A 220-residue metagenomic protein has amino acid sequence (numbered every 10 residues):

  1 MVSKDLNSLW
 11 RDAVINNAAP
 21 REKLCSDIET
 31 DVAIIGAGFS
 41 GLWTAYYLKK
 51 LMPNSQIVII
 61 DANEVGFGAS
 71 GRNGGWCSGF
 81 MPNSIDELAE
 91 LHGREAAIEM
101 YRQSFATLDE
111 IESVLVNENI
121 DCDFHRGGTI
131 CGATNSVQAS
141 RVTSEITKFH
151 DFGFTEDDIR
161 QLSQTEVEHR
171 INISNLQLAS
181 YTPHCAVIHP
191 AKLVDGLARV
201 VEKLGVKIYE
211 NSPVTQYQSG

Functional and structural regions predicted by a protein language model:
M1-V32, K50-Q56: Extreme N-terminal leader/targeting segments of oxidoreductases
C25, F67-S70, R170-I173: Short glycine-biased active-site loop of nucleotidyltransferases that positions the nucleotide triphosphate and helps
G36-L42, A62: Glycine-rich Rossmann-fold phosphate-binding loop(s) that bind the pyrophosphate of adenine dinucleotide cofactors
A45, K49, V200-E202: Gly/Ala-rich phosphate-binding loop of Rossmann-like dinucleotide-binding domains, activating on the conserved
K49-R72: Glycine-rich FAD pyrophosphate-binding loop
F80-Q164: Dinucleotide-binding Rossmann-like beta1-alpha1 core, especially the glycine-rich loop that anchors the ADP
S140, T147-F152, S174-G220: Helical element adjacent to the flavin cofactor pocket in flavoenzyme catalytic cores
